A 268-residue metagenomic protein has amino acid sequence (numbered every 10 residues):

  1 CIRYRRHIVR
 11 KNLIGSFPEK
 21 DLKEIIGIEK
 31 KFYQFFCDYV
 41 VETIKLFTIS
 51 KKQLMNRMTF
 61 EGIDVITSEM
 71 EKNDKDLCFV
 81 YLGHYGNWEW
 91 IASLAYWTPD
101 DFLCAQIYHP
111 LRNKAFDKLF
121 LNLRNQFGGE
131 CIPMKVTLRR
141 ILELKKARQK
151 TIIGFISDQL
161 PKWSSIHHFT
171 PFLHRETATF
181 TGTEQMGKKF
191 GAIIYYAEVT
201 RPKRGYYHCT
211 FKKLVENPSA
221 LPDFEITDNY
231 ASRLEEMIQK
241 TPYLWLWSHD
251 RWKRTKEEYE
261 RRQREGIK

Functional and structural regions predicted by a protein language model:
C1-L82, N87, D117-N122, G128: Membrane-anchoring hydrophobic helices of lipid-metabolizing enzymes
H7-I8, P110-K114, E176-F180: Active-site metal-coordination segments of metallo-dependent hydrolases
K30, K72-N73, W97, N122 (+2 more regions): Non-catalytic C-terminal accessory region of glycerolipid acyltransferases and related lyso-lipid remodeling enzymes
N56-I63, N113, M134-K135, E176-T177 (+1 more regions): A conditional alpha-helix N-cap/helix-loop micro-motif detector
D74-K135, K162-P171: Catalytic core of membrane glycerolipid acyltransferases/transacylases, capturing the structured, soluble-facing
